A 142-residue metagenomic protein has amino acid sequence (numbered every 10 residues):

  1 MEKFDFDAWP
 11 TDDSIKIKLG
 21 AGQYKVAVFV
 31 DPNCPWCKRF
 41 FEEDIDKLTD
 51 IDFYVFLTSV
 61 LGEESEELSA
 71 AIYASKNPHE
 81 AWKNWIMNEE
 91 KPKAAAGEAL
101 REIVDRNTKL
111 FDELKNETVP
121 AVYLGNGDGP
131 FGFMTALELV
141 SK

Functional and structural regions predicted by a protein language model:
M1-S65, A96-V119, N126, T135-K142: Extracytoplasmic thiol/disulfide redox context detector
E63-K76: Short Fe-S-cluster ligation motifs
E67-L68, E80-A81, E138: Exposed alpha-helical structural elements
I72, P130-F133: Short acidic-hydrophobic, aromatic-tinged amphipathic segments that line or gate anion-handling sites
A74-D105: Short, internal strand/loop/helix patches that form the active-site neighborhood or redox-interaction surface
N77, V119-P120: Secondary-structure junction/capping motif
